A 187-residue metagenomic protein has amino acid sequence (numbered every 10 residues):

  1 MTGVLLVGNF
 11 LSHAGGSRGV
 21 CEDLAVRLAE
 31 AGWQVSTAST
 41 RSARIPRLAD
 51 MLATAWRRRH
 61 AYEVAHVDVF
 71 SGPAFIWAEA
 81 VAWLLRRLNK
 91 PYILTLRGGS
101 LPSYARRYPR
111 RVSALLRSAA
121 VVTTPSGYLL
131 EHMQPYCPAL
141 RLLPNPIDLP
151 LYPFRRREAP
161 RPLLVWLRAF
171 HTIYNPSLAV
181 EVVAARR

Functional and structural regions predicted by a protein language model:
M1-T40: N-terminal subdomain of nucleotide-sugar transferases
L5, R156-R187: Conserved donor-binding/catalytic core segment of Leloir-type glycosyltransferases
A25, A82, V183-A184: A conserved amphipathic alpha-helix that caps or lines the catalytic cleft of carbohydrate- and lipid-modifying enzymes
G32-R57, H66-A78: A short, charged, and often flexible helix/loop element on the N-terminal side of the glycosyltransferase catalytic
F70-A74, K90-R107, V121: A short, histidine- and acid-enriched strand-loop-helix "catalytic/donor-clamping" loop that lines the nucleotide-sugar
W83-L88, A105-V121: Membrane-proximal helix-turn-helix segments that form the acceptor-binding/catalytic region of lipid-linked
I93, R117-S126, R141: A short beta-strand/loop micro-motif in the catalytic core of glycosyltransferases that engages the nucleotide-sugar
Y128, P146: Carbohydrate-associated surface elements
